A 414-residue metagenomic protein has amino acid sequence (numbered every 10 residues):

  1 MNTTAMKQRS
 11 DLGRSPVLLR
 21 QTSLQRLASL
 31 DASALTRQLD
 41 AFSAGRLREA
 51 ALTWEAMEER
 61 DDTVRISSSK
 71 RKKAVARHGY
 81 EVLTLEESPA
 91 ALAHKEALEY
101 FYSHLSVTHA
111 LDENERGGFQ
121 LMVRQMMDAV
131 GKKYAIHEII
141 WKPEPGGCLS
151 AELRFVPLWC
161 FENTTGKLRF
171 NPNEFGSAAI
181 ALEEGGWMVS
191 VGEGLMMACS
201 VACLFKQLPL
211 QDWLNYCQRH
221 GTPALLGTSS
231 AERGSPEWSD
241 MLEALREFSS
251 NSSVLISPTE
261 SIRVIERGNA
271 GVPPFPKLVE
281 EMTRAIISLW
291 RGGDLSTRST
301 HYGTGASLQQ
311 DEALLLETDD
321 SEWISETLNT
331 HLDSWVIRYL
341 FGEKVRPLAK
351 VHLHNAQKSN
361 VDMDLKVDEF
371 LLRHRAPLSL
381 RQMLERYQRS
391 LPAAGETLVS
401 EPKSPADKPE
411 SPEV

Functional and structural regions predicted by a protein language model:
N2-L47, L92-P258, A393-G395, K408-E413: Structured, contiguous alpha/beta core segments that scaffold functional sites
L30, R233-P236, A270, H374 (+2 more regions): Short coil/turn linker and secondary-structure boundary residues
A44-E99: A eukaryotic "domain-start" boundary segment
E55, V64-A74, L83, V123-V130 (+4 more regions): Short, Φ-rich (hydrophobic/aromatic) sequence segments
E86-S88, K142, V156-T164, N171-N173 (+8 more regions): Surface-exposed loop/turn and secondary-structure junction residues enriched for glycine/proline
M127, E281-L295, S299-V414: C-terminal helix-loop subdomains that flank or include functional centers
G146-E152, S235-D240, V264-G268, P274 (+2 more regions): Short, solvent-exposed polar/charged micro-motifs at secondary-structure junctions
K206, L210-R338: A contiguous, surface-oriented mixed alpha/beta subdomain in the mid-to-C-terminal portion of proteins that forms
